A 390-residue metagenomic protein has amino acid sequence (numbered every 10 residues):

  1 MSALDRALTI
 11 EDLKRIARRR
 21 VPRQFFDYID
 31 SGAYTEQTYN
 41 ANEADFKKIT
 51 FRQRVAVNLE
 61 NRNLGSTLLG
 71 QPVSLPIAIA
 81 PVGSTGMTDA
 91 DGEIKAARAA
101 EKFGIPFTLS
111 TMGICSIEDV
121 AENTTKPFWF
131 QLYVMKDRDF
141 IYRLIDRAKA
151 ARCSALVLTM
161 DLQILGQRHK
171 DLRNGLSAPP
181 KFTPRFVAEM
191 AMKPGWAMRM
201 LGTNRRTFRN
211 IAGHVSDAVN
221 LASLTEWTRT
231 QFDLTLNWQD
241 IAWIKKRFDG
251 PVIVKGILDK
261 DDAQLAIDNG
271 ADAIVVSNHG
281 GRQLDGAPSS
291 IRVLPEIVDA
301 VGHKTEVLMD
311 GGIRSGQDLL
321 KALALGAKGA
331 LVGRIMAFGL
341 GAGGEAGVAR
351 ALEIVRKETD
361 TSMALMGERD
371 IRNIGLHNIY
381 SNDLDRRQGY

Functional and structural regions predicted by a protein language model:
M1-Q71, P179-L236, R372-I374, Y380-Y390: An N-cap/entry alpha-helix motif that binds or orients negatively charged groups
M1-T50, R292-D310, R314-Y390: Alpha/beta catalytic cores of nucleotide-metabolism and tRNA/nucleoside-modifying enzymes
S31, T85, D89, L109-S110 (+5 more regions): Glycine- and other small-residue-rich loops at beta-strand/loop junctions that grip anionic moieties
A33-Y34, T111-C115, K136, L258 (+1 more regions): Short beta->alpha linker loops
V73-M112: Glycine-rich active-site/cofactor-binding loop and its immediate structural neighborhood
A80-P81, Q131-Y133, V157-D161: Short beta-strand segments
R98, N123, D139-M309, Q317-K321 (+1 more regions): Alpha/beta enzyme core
K102-N123, P127-I141: A gly/proline- and charged-residue-enriched helix-loop-helix capping module
